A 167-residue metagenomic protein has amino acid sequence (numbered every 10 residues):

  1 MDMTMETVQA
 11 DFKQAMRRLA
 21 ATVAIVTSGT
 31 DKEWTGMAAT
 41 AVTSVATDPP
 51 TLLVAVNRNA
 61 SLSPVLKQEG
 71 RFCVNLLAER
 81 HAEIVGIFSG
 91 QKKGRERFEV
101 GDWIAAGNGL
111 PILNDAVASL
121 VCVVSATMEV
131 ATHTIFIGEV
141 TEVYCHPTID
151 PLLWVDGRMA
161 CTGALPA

Functional and structural regions predicted by a protein language model:
M1-A167: Basic, polyanion-binding surface patches
